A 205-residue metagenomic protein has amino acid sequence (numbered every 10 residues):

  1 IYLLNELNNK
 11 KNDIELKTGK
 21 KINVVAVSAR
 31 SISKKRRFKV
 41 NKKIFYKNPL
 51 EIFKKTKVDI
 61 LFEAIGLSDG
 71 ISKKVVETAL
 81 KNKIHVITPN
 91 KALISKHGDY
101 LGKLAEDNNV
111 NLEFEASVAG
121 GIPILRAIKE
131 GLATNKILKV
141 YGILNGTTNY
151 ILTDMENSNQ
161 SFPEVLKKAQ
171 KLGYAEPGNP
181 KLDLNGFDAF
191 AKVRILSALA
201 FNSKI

Functional and structural regions predicted by a protein language model:
I1, Y46, K55, D69-K73 (+7 more regions): Electropositive phosphate-/nucleotide-binding environments in soluble metabolic enzymes
I1-N82: N-terminal glycine-/serine-/threonine-rich beta1-alpha1-beta2 phosphate-ribose binding loop of Rossmann-like
Y2-L3, R37-V40, G98-L101, P123-E130 (+1 more regions): Short acidic, glycine/serine/threonine-rich loops at helix termini
K17-K21, F38, F53-K55, A105 (+3 more regions): Solvent-exposed alpha-helices and their adjacent loops that cap or buttress functional pockets in soluble metabolic
Y46-K47, F62-E63, I87-P89, L112-A116 (+1 more regions): General beta-strand structural signal in soluble alpha/beta enzymes
I65-N82, P89-K129: Rossmann-fold NAD(P)-binding glycine/threonine-rich loop
T134-I205: Active-site-lining helix/loop region of Rossmann-like oxidoreductase modules
